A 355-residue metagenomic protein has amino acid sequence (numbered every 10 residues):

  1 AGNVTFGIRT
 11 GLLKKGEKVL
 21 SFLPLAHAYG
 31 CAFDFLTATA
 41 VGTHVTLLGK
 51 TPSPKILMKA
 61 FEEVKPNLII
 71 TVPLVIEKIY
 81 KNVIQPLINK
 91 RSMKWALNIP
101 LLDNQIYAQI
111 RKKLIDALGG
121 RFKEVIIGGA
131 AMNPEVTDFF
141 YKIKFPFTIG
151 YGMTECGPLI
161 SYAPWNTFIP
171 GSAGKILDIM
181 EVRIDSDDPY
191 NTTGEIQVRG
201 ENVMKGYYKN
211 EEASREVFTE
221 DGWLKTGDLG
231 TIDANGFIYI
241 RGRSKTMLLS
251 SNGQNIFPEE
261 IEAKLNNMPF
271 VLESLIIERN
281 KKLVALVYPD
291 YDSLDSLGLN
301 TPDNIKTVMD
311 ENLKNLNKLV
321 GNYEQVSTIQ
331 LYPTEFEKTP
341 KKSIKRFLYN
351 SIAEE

Functional and structural regions predicted by a protein language model:
A1-K18, L25-K113, R121, P146: Conserved AMP-binding/adenylation subdomain of ANL enzymes
L74, G128-V136, I149-P164, L177-I179 (+1 more regions): Conserved A3 ("GATE") glycine/threonine-rich loop of ANL adenylate-forming enzymes
P100-P134, M309-L316, V320-Y323: Alpha-helix-centered segments that form part of catalytic cores
M132, Y141-F145, M153-G171, S186-D188 (+2 more regions): Active-site loops of AMP-binding adenylate-forming
I176, R183, Y190-S250: Conserved ATP-binding/catalytic segment of the ANL
G200, K205-G206, L229-N322: AMP-binding/adenylate-forming catalytic core of the ANL superfamily
E273-V284, L313-E355: Conserved C-terminal "lid"/linker of ANL adenylate-forming enzymes
